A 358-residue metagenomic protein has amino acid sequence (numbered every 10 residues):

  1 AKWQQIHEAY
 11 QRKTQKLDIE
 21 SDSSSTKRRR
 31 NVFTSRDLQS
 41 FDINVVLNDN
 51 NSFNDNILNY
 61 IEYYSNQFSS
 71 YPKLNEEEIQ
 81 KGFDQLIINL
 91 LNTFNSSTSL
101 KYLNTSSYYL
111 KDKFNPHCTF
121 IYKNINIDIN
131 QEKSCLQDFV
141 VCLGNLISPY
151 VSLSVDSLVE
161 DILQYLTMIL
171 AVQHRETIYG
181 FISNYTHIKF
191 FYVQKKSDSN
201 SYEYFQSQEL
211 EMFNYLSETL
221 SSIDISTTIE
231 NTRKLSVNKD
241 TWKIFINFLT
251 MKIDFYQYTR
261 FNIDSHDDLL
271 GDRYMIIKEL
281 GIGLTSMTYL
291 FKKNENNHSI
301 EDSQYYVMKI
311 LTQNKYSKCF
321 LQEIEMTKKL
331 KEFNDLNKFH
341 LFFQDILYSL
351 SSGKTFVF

Functional and structural regions predicted by a protein language model:
A1-L163, T167-L321, E325: Intrinsically disordered, low-complexity terminal regions enriched in charged/polar residues
V140, F245, F333, D345-I346: A broad structural signal for short, well-ordered beta-strand segments within beta-sheet-rich domains
E325-H340: Structural motif at the C-terminus of the N-lobe alphaC helix and the adjacent alphaC-beta4 loop of the Hanks-type
F339-F358: Conserved structural core of kinase catalytic domains
